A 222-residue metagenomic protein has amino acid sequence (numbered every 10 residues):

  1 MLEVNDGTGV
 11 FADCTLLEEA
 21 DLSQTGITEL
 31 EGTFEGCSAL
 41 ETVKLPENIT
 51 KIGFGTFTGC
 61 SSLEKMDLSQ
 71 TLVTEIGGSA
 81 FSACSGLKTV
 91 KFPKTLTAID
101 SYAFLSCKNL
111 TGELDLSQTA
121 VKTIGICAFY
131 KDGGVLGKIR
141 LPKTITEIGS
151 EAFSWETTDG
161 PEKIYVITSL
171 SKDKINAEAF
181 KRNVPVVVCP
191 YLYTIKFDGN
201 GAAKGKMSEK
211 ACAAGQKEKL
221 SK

Functional and structural regions predicted by a protein language model:
M1-N5, C14-E29, S38-K51, S61-E75 (+6 more regions): Structural signature of tandem-repeat unit edges
T8-A12, E31-E35, G53-T58, G77-A80 (+3 more regions): Consensus positions within tandem repeat domains that build extended binding/scaffold surfaces
F11-A12, F34-E35, Q70, Q118-T119 (+3 more regions): A structural signal for leucine-rich repeat
G125, T194-K196, S221: Beta-strand secondary-structure signal
D173-E178, E218: Generic alpha-helical secondary structure signal
Y191-A202, Q216: Solvent-exposed beta-strand/loop surfaces, strongest in extracytoplasmic domains of secreted and cell-surface proteins
G215-K222: A short beta-strand segment in extracellular, disulfide-stabilized domains
